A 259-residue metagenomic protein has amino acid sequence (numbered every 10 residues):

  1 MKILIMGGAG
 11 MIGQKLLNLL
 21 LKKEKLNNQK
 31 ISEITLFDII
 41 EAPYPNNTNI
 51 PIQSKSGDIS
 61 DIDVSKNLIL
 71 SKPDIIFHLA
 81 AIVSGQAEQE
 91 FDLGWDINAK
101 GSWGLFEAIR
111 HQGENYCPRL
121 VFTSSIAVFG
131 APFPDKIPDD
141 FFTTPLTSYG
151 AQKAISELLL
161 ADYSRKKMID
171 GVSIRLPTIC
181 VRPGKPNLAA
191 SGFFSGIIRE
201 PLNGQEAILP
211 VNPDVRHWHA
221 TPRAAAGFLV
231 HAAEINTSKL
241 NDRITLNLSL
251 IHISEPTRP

Functional and structural regions predicted by a protein language model:
I3-K23: N-terminal Rossmann NAD(P)H-binding glycine-rich loop of SDR-like oxidoreductase domains
I59-I97: NAD(P)H-binding glycine-rich loop region in Rossmannoid oxidoreductase-like domains and their noncatalytic homologs
S60, L93-G104, T143, A151-Q152: Glycine-rich NAD(P)-binding loop of the Rossmann-fold in SDR/ketoreductase-type enzymes
W103-T147: Conserved Rossmann-fold NAD(P)-dependent oxidoreductase catalytic core, especially the SDR/UDP-sugar
A131, L146-V172: Active-site Tyr-X1-5-Lys
A161-R216, P222-H231: NAD(P)-dependent short-chain dehydrogenase/reductase
I208-N212, L229, S238-L250: A recurrent short beta-strand within the Rossmann-like NAD(P)-dependent oxidoreductase core
I251-T257: Conserved small/polar residues in nucleotide/adenosyl-binding loops
